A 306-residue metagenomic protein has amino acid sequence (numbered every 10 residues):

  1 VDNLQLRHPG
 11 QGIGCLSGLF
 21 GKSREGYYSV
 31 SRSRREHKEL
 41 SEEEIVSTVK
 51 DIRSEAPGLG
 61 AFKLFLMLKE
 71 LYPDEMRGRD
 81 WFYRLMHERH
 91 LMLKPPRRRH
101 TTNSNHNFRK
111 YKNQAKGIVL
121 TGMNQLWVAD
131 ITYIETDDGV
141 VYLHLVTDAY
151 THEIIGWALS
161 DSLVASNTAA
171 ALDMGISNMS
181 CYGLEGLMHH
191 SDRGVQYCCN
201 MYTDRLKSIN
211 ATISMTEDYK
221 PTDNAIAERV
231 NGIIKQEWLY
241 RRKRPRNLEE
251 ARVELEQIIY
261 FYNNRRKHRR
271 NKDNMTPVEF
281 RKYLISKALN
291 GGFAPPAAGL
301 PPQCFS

Functional and structural regions predicted by a protein language model:
V1-G10, V46, K50-S54: Short, amphipathic alpha-helical "recognition" segments used to contact nucleic acids or chromatin
G10-G12, L59, R77, R246: Residue-level signal for the short linker/turn that defines the boundary of a DNA-recognition helix
Q11-L19, L64: Short alpha-helical "recognition helix" segments of helix-turn-helix
R24-M123, T276-I285: Basic, flexible linker segments flanking DNA-binding modules in nucleic acid-interacting mobile-element proteins
R35, N200, K207-A211, I233-S306: C-terminal domain-tail junction helix/linker
P73-D80, R84-P95, N105-L143, A149-F261: RNase H-like DDE/DDD metal-dependent nuclease/strand-transfer catalytic core used by mobile genetic elements
